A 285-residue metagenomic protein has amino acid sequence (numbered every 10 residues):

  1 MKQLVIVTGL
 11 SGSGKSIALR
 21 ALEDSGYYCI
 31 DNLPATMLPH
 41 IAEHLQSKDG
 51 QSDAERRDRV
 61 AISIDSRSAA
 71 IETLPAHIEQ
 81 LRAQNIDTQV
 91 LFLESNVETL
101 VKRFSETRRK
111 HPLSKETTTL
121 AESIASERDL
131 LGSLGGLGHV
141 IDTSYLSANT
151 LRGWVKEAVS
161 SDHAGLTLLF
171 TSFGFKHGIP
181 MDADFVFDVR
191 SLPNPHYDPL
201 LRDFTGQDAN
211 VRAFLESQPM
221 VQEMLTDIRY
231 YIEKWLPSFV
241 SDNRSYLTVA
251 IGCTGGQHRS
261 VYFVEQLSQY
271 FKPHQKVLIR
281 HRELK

Functional and structural regions predicted by a protein language model:
V7, V249-C253: Hydrophobic anchor at the beta1->P-loop junction of P-loop NTPases
S11, G255: The conserved Walker
G14, H258-R259: Conserved glycine(s) of the Walker
A18-L19, V264: Post-Walker A alpha-helix
E23-L81: Conserved nucleotide-sensing/catalytic segment adjacent to the nucleotide-binding pocket in NTP-handling enzymes
E79-N85, T107-E116: A short alpha->loop->secondary-structure connector
Q84-R108, I141-T143, D182-P195: Conserved phosphate-donor/acceptor-positioning beta-strand/loop module used by diverse small-molecule
A121-V249, E283-K285: C-terminal accessory "lid"/substrate-recognition subdomains
